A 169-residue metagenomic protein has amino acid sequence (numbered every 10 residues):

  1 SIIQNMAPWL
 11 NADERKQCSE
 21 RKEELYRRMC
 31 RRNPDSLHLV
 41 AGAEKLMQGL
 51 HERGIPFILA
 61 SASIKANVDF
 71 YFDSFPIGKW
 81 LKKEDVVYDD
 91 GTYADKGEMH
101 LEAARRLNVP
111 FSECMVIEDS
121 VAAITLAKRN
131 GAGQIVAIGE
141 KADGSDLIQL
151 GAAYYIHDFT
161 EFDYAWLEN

Functional and structural regions predicted by a protein language model:
S1, E24, K45, A66 (+1 more regions): Active-site phosphate/pyrophosphate-handling residues
S1-A41, H51-R53: N-terminal helical cap/lid subdomain that shapes the substrate entry/recognition surface in HAD-like hydrolases
L10-Q17, A41-A43, V68-F72, P110-S112: Short low-complexity stretches enriched in small and charged residues
N11-A12, V40-E44, I138-E140, S145: Short, structured coil/loop segments at alpha-helix boundaries
Q48, K65, F70-N169: Asp-based, Mg2+/Mn2+-dependent phosphohydrolase catalytic module
S61-S63: Conserved phosphate-coupling serine/threonine residues in phosphotransfer and NTP-handling enzymes
